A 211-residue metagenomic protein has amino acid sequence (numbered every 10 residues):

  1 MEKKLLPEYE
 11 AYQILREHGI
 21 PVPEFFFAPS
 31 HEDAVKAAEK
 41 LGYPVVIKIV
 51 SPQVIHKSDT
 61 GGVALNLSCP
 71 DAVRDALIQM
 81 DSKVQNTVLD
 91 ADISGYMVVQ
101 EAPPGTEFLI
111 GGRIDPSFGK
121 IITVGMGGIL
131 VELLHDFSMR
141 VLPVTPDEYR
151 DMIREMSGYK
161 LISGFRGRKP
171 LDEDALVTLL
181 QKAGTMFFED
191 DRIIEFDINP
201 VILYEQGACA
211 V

Functional and structural regions predicted by a protein language model:
M1-V211: ATP-dependent carboxylate/acyl-activation modules
